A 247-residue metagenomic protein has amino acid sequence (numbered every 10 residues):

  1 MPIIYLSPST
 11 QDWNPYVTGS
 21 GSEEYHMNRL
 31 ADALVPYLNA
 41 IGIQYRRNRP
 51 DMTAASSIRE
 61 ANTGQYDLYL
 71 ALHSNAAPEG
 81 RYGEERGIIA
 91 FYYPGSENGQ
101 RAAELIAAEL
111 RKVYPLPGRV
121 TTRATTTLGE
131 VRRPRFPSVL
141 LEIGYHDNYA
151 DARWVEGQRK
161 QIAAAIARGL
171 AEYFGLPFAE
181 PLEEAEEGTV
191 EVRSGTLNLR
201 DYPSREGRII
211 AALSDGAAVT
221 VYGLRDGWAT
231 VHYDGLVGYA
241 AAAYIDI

Functional and structural regions predicted by a protein language model:
P2-I88, Y92-E97: Catalytic-core regions of hydrolytic enzymes
I4-Y16, R59, G64, Y69-P78 (+1 more regions): Active-site-adjacent mobile loop/cap segments within catalytic or ligand-binding domains
Q11-W13, D51-A54, S74-G80, G95-N98 (+6 more regions): Solvent-exposed loop/turn segments at secondary-structure junctions within structured extracellular/periplasmic domains
R29-N39, E97-P115, A152-E180: Long, well-ordered alpha-helical scaffolding segments within enzyme catalytic domains, especially pronounced
P50, P203-R208: Short alpha-helix capping/helix-loop boundary micro-motifs
A179-N198, A211-D215, Y222-R225, Y244-I247: SH3-family beta-barrel domains
G216, A229-Y233: SH3/SH3-like beta-barrel fold
D234-I245: A short macromolecule-binding patch
